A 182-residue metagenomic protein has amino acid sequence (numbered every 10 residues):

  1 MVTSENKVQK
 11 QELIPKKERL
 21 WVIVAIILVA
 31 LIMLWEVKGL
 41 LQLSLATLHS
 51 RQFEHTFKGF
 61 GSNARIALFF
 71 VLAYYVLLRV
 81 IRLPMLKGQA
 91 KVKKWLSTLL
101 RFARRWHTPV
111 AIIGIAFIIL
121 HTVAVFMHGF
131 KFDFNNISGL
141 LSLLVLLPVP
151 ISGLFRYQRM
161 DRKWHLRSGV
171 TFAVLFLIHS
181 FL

Functional and structural regions predicted by a protein language model:
V2-L182: Membrane-embedded alpha-helical bundles that constitute the cytochrome b-like, heme-associated redox core of multi-pass
